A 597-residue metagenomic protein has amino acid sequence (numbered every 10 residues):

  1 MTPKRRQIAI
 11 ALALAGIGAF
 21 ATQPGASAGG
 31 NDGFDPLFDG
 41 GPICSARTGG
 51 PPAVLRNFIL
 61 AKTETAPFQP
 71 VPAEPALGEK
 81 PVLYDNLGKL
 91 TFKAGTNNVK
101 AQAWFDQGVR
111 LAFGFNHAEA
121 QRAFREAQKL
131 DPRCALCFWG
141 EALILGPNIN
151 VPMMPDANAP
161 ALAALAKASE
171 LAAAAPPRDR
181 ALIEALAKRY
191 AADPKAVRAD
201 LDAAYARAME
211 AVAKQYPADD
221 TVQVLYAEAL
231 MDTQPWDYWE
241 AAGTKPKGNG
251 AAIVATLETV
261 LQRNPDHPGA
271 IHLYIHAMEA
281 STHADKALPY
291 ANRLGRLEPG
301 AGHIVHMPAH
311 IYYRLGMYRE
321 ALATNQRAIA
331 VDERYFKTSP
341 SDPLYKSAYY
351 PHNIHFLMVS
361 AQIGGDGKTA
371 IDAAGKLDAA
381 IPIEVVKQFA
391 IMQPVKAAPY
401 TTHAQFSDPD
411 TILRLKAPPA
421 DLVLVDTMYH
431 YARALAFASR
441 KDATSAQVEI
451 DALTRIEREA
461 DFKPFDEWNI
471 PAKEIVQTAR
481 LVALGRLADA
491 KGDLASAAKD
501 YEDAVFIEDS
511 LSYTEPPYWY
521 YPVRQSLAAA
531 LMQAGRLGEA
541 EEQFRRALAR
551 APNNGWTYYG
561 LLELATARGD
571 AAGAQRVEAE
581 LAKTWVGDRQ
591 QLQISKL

Functional and structural regions predicted by a protein language model:
K4-Q23: Gram-negative bacterial Sec-dependent N-terminal signal peptides
A28-Y274, E279-A284, N292, R296-E298 (+8 more regions): N-terminal alpha-helical interaction modules that lie
F113, H272, H276, H303-H310 (+4 more regions): His-enriched metal-coordination microenvironments in redox/metal-binding proteins
F138, Y312, T324, A488 (+3 more regions): TPR/Sel1-like alpha-solenoid repeat signature
S347-P351, Q393-A397, L424-Y429, N469-A483 (+2 more regions): Amphipathic alpha-helical protein-interaction segments enriched in hydrophobic
A479, S496-L548: Generic long, charged, amphipathic alpha-helical segments
E542-L597: C-terminal non-catalytic interaction modules
